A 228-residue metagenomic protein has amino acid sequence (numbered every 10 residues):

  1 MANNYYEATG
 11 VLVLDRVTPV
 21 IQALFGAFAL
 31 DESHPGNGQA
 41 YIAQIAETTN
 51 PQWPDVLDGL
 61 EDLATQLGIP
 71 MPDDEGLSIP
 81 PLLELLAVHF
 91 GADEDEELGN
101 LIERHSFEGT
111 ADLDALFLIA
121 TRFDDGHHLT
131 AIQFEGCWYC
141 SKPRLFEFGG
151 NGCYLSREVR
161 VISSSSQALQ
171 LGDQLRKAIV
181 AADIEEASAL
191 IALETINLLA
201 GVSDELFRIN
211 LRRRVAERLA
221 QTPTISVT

Functional and structural regions predicted by a protein language model:
M1-P35: Short, extreme N-terminal segment that most often corresponds to the first beta-strand
A8, A40, I132: A broad, low-specificity signal marking well-ordered, structured residues that form hydrophobic/aromatic
F28, I45-T228: Charged interaction segments
G38-A46: Short, basic amphipathic alpha-helical segments that act as recognition/interaction helices in nucleic-acid-binding
